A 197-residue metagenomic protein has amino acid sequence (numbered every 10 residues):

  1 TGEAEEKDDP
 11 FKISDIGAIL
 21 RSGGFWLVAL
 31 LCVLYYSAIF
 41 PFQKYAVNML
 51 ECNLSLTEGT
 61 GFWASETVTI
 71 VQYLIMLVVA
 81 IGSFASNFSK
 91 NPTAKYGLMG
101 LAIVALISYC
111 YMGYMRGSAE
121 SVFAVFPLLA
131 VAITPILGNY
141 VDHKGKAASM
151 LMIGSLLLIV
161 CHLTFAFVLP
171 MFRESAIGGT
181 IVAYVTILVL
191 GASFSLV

Functional and structural regions predicted by a protein language model:
G2-V28, F84, F88, A94-C110: Juxtamembrane intracellular "pre-TM" segments in multi-pass secondary transporters
S22-S86, V104-A130, T134: Extracytoplasmic gate region of multi-pass secondary transporters
V33-S37, L128, V160, F167 (+1 more regions): Hydrophobic/aromatic residues within the transmembrane alpha-helices of Major Facilitator Superfamily
A80-P92, I133-K146: Helix-to-loop junctions at the C-terminal end of transmembrane segments in multipass secondary transporters
L106-Y111, L156-S175: C-terminal ends and interior cores of transmembrane alpha-helices in multi-pass membrane transporters/permeases
R116, K146-A147, T180: Membrane-helix interface/capping residues of multi-pass secondary transporters
M150-L151: Primarily marks hydrophobic transmembrane alpha-helices of the MFS/SLC 12-helix fold
A176-L196: Hydrophobic core of transmembrane alpha-helices in multi-pass small-molecule transporters, especially MFS/SLC-type
